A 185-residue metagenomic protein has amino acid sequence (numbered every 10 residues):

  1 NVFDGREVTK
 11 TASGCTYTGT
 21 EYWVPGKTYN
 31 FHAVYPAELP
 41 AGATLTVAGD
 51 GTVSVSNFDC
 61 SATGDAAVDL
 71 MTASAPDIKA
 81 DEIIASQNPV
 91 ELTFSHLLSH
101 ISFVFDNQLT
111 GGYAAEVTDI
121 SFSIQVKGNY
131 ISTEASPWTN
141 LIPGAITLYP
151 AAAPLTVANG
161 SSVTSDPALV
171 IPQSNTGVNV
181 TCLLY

Functional and structural regions predicted by a protein language model:
N1, T110-Y149: Short, ordered, surface-exposed loop/turn motifs in non-cytosolic proteins
N1-E116, A151-D166, I171-S174, L183-L184: Short, low-hydrophobicity acidic/polar segments
